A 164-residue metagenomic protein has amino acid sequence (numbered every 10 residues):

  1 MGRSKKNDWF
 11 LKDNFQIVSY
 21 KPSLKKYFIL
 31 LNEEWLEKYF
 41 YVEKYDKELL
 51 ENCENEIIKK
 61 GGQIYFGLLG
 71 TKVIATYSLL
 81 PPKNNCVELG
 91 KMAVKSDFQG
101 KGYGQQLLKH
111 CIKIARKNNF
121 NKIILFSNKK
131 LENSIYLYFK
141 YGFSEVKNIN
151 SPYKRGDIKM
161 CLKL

Functional and structural regions predicted by a protein language model:
M1, N14, Y20, N121-I135 (+2 more regions): C-terminal "cap" of GNAT-fold acetyltransferases
G2-R3, E88: Short, low-complexity interaction segments enriched in Ser/Thr/Pro/Gly
K5-K12, N55-I57: Short, conserved catalytic or adaptor-binding loops enriched in Gly and charged residues
F15, S19-G90, K95-D97, L108-H110 (+3 more regions): Acetyl-CoA-dependent GNAT
K72, K95-K109, N118, I123 (+2 more regions): Conserved glycine-rich acetyl-CoA-binding loop
